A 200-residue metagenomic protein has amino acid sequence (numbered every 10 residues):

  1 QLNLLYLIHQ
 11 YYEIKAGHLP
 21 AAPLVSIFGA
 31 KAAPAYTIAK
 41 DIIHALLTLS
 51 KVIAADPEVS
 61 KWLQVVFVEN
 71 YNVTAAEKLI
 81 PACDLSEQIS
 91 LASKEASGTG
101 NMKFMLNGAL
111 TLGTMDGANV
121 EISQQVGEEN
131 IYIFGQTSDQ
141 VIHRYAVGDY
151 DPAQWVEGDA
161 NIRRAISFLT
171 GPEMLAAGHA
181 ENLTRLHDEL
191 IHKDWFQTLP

Functional and structural regions predicted by a protein language model:
Q1-A76: Long, K/E/R/D-enriched contiguous segments that form extended
I27-A30, D84, T137-S138: C-terminal, helix-dominated tail/subdomain
A45, A75, A82-L85, G100: Short, hydrophobic/aromatic alpha-helical segments in well-folded domains
T48-A55, S86-E95: Short flexible/disordered coil segments
K61-W62, D84-Q88: Short, basic, glycine/proline-bearing loop/turn elements
P81-A82, I89-P200: Catalytic binding pocket for nucleotide-activated donors in carbohydrate/polymer assembly enzymes
